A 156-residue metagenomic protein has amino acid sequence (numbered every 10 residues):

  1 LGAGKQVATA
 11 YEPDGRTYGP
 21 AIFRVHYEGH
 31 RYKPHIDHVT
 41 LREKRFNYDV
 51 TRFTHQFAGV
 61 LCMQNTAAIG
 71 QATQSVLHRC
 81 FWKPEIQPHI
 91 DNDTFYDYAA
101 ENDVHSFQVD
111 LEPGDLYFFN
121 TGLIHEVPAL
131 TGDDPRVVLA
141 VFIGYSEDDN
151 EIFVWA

Functional and structural regions predicted by a protein language model:
L1-A8, A58-V60, W82-H89, D134-F142: Short N-terminal helix-initiation segments at or just after the protein's N-terminus
L1-E28, K44-R45, T51: Signature of the catalytic double-stranded beta-helix
Y18, G70, D134-V138: Short edge beta-strand segments in beta-sheet-rich domains
P20-F23, S75-L77, V127, L139: Generic structural hydrophobic/aromatic packing signal, biased to beta-strands
A21, H55-F57, L61, D115 (+1 more regions): Residue-level detector of short, conserved catalytic/binding motifs and their immediate flanks
V25, M63-N65, A129-T131: Short, low-complexity Ser/Thr-rich regulatory SLiMs
E28-S106: Catalytic core of non-heme Fe(II) oxygenases with the double-stranded beta-helix
Q87-A156: Catalytic core of Fe(II)/2-oxoglutarate
